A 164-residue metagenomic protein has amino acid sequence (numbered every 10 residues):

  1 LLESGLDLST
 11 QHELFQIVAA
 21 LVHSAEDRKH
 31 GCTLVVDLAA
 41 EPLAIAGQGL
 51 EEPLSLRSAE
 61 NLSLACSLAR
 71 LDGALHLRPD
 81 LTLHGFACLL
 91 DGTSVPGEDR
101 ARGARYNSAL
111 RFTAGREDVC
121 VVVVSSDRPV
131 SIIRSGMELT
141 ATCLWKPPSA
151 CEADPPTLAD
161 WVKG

Functional and structural regions predicted by a protein language model:
L1-G164: Divalent-cation
